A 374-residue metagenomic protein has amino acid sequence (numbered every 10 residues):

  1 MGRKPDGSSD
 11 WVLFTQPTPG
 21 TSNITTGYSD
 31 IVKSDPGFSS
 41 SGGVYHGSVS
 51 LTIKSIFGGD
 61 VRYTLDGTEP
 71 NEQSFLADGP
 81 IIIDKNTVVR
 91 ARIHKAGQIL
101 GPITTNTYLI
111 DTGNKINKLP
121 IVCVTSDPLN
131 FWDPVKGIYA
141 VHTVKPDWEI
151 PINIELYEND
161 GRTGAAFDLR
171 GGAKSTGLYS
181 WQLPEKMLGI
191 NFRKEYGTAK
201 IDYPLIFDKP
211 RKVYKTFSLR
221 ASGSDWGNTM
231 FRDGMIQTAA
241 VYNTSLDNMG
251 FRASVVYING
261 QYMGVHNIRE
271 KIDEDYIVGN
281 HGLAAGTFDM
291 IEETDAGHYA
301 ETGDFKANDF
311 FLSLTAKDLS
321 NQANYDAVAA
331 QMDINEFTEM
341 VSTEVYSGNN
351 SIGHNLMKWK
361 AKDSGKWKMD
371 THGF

Functional and structural regions predicted by a protein language model:
M1-G172, G365-K366: Short, compositionally stereotyped local motifs that mark structural "simplifiers"
L100-T105, M249-G250, I352-H354: Extracellular and select intracellular beta-sandwich modules with Ser/Thr-enriched, small-residue motifs on
I152-G161, F231-S245: Zn2+-dependent metallopeptidase catalytic core
W181-Y214: Compositionally biased P/S/T/G-rich terminal and signal peptide-adjacent segments that lie outside catalytic cores
Y203-R211, T216-T229, Q261-M263, N267-N350 (+1 more regions): ATP-dependent phospho-/nucleotidyl transfer catalytic cores
Y242-Y257: Short, well-structured beta-strand/strand-turn elements
L356-D370: Conserved protein kinase catalytic/activation segment
H372-F374: Activation of the activation-loop gatekeeper triad in protein kinase-fold domains
